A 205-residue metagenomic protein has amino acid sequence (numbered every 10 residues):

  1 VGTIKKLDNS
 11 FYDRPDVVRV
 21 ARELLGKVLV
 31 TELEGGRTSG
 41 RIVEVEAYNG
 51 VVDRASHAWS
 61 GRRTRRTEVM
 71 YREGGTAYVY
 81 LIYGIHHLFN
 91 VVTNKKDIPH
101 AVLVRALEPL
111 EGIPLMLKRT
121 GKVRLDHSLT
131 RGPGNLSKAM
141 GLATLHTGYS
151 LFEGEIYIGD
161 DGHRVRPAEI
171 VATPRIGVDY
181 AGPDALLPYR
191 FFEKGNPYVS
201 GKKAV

Functional and structural regions predicted by a protein language model:
G2-V205: Conserved, well-structured core segments that form or line functional sites
